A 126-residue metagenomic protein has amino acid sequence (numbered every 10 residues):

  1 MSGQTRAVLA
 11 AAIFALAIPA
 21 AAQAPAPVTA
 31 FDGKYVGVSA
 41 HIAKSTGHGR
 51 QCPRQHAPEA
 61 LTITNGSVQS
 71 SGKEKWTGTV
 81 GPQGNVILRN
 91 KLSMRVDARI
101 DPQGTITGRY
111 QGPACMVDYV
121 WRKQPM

Functional and structural regions predicted by a protein language model:
M1-L9: Bacterial N-terminal signal peptides that target proteins for export
V8, Q111, Q124-P125: Small/flexible residues
L9-A11, V28: Intrinsically disordered, low-complexity segments enriched in polar/charged small residues
A17-A21: N-terminal signal peptide c-region/cleavage motif recognized by signal peptidases
Q23-P25: Boundary of Sec targeting at the N-terminus
P27-D101, T107-D118: Central antiparallel beta-sheet cores of small beta-barrel/beta-sandwich binding domains
V117-M126: Short, low-complexity, Pro/Ser/Thr/Gly-rich segments in the mature regions of secreted, periplasmic
